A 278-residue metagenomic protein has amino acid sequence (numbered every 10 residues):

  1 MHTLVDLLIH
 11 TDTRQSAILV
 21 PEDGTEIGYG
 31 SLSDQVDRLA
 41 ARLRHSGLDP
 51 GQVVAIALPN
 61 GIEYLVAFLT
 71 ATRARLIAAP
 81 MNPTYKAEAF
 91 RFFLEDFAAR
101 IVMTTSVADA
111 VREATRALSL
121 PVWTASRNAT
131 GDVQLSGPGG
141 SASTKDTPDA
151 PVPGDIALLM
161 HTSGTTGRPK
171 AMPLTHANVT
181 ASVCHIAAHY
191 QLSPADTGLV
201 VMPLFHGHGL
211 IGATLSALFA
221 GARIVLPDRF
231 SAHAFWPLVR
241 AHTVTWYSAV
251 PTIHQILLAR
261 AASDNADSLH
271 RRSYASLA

Functional and structural regions predicted by a protein language model:
V5-G28: AMP-dependent adenylate-forming
T13-R14, A129, S141-H161, R168 (+1 more regions): Conserved pre-ATP/AMP-binding loop-to-beta segment of ANL
T25, A41-E88, F97: Conserved AMP-binding/adenylate-forming
E26-G30, A157-A181: Conserved AMP-binding A3 loop
L58, A79-L94, S106-A110, A222-H242 (+1 more regions): ATP-dependent adenylate-forming carboxylate-activation enzymes
P59, T104-A110, M202, F230 (+1 more regions): Adenylate-forming
A108-P153, R260-S263: ANL superfamily adenylate-forming
T180-T197, F205-T245, I256, R260-N265: Conserved AMP-binding/adenylation subdomain of ANL enzymes
